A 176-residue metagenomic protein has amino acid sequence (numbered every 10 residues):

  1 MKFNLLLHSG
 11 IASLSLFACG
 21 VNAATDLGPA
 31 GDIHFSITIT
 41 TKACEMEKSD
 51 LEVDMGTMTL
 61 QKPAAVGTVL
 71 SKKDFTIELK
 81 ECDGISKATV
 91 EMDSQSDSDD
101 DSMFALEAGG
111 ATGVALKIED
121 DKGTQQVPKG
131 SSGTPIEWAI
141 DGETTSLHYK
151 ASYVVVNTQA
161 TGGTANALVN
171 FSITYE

Functional and structural regions predicted by a protein language model:
K2-N4, G20-E176: Mature extracellular/passenger domains of Gram-negative fimbrial/pilin and adhesin proteins
S9-F17: Bacterial N-terminal signal peptides
